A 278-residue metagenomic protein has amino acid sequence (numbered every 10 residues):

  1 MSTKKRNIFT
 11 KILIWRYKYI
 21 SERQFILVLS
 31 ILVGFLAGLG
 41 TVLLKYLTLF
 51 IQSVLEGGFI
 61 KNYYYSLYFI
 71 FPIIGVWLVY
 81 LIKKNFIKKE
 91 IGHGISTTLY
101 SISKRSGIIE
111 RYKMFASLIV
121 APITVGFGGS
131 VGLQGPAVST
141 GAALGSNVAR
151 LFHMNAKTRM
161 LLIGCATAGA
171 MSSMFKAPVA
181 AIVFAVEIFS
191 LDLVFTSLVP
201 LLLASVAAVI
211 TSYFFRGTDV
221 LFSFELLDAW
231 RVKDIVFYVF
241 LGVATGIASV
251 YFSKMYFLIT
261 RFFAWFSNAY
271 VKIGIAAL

Functional and structural regions predicted by a protein language model:
M1-L278: Alpha-helical transmembrane segments and immediately membrane-proximal extracytoplasmic
